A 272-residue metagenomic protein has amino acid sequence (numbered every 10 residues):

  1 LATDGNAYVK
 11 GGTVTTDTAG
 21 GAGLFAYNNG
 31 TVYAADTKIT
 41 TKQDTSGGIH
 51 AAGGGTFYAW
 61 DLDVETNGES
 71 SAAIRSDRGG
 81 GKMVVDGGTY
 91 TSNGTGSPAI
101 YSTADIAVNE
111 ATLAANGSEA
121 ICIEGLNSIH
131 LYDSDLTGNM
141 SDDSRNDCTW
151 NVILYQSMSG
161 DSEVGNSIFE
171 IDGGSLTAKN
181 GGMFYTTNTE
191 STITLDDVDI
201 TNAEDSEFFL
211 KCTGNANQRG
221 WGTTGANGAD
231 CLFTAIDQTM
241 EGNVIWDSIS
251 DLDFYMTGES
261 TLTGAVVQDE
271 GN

Functional and structural regions predicted by a protein language model:
L1-T3, A22-N28, G47-G53, S71-G79 (+7 more regions): Glycine-rich beta-solenoid repeat tracts in large extracellular/virion proteins
G5-G20, T31, A35-T45, W60-S70 (+8 more regions): Beta-strand-rich solenoid/repeat architectures in extracellular/passenger domains of polysaccharide-targeting enzymes
N6, I249-T257, D269-N272: Beta-strand repeat architectures
S191, L252, T263-G264: Catalytic cores of secreted or luminal carbohydrate-active enzymes
I193, E207-F208, D253, N272: Hydrophobic beta-strand segments of well-ordered beta-sheets in folded domains
